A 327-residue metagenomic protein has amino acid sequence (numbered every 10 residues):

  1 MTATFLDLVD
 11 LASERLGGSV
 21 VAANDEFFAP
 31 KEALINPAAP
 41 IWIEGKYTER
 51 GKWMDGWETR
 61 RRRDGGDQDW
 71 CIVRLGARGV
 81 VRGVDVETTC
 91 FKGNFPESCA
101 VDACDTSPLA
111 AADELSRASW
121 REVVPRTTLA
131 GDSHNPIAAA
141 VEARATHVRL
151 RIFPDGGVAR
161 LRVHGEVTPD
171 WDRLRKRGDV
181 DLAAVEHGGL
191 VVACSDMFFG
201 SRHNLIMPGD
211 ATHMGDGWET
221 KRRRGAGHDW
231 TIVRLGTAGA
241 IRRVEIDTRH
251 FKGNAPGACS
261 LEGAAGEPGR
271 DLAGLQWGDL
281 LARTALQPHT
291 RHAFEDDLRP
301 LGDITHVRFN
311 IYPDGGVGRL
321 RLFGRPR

Functional and structural regions predicted by a protein language model:
M1-G65, R82, T89-T106, A111-D113 (+4 more regions): Juxtadomain low-complexity/linker regions and immediately adjacent membrane-anchoring helices
R63-G76, R222-T237: Short beta-strands within extracellular/lumenal beta-sheet-rich domains
C71-G76, D85-E87, F91: N-terminal low-complexity, intrinsically disordered tails enriched in Ser/Pro/Gly and acidic/polar residues
G79: Active-site-proximal cofactor/substrate-binding loop regions of enzyme domains
E114-P136, G274-F294: Beta-rich interaction modules in large eukaryotic scaffold/regulatory proteins
T231, I241-R243, T305: C-terminal beta-sandwich interaction modules and adjacent acidic, Ser/Thr/Pro/Gly-rich low-complexity tails used
G236-I241, R249-P256, L272, W277 (+2 more regions): Beta-sheet repeat architectures centered on beta-propellers
